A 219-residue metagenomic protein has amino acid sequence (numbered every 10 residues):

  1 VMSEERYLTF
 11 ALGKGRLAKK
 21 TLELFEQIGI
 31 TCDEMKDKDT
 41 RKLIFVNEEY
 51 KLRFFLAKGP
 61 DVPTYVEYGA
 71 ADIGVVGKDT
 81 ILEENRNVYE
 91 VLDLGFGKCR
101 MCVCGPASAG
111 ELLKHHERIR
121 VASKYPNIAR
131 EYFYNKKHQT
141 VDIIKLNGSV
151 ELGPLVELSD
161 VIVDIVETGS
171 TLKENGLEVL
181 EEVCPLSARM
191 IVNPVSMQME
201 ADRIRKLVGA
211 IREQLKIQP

Functional and structural regions predicted by a protein language model:
M2-P219: Domain-level signature for soluble enzymes in the chorismate/prephenate branch of the shikimate pathway
